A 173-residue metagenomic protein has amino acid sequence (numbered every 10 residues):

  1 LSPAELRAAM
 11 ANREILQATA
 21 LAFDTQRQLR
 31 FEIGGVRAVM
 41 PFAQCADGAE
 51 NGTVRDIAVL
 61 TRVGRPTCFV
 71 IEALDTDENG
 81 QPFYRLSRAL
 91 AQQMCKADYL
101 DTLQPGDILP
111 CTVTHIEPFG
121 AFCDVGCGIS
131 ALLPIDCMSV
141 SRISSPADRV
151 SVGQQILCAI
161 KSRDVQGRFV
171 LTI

Functional and structural regions predicted by a protein language model:
L1-I173: Single-stranded RNA-binding regions, centering on S1/OB-family and related RNA-binding modules
